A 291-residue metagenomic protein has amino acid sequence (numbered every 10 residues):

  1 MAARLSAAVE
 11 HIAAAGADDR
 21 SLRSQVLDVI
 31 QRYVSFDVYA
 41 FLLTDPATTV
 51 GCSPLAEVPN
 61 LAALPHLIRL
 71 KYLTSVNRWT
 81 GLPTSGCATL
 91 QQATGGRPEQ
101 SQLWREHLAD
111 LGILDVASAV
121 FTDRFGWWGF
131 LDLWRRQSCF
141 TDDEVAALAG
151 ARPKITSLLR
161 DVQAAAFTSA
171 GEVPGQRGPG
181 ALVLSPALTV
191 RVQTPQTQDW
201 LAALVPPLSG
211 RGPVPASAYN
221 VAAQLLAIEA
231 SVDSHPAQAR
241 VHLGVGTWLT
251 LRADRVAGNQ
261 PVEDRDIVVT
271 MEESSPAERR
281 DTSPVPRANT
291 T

Functional and structural regions predicted by a protein language model:
M1-A3, D28-Y33, L55-H66, A227-R240 (+2 more regions): Non-catalytic regulatory/interaction regions at protein termini and inter-domain linkers
M1-P153, S157, D161: Regulatory input/activation interfaces that engage signals or partners
T48, V58-P59, T197-W200, A257-G258 (+1 more regions): Short, surface-exposed beta-strand-loop junctions and turns on beta-sheet-rich folds
L133-Q137, V192-Q198, E273-S275: Short beta->alpha transition motifs characteristic of CBS
R152, Q176-G244: PAS-family sensory domains
L159-G175: Short alpha-helical interdomain "coupling" segment at the junction between an upstream regulatory sensor module
V221-P276: PAS-family sensory/regulatory modules and their coupling/dimerization elements
S274-T291: Helix-turn-helix DNA-binding segment
